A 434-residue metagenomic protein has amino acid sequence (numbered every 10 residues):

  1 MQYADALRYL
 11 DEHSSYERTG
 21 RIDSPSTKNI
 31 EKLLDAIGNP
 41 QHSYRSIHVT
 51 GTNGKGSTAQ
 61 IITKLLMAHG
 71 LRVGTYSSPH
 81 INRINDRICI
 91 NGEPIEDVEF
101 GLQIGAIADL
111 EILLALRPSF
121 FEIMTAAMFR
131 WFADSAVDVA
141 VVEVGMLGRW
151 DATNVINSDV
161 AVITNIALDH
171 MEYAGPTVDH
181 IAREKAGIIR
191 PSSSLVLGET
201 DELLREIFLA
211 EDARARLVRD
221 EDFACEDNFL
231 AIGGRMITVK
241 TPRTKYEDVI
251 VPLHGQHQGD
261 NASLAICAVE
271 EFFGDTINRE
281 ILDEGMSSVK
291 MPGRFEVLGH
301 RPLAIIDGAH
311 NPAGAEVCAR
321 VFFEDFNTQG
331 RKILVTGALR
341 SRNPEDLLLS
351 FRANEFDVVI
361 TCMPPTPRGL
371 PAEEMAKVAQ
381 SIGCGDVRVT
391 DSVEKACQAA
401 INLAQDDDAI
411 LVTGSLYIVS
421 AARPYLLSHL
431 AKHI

Functional and structural regions predicted by a protein language model:
M1-G20: Charged, amphipathic alpha-helical linker segments immediately N-terminal to NTP-binding catalytic cores
G20-T27, K32-H42, A68-I156, E172-A174 (+2 more regions): ATP-dependent carboxylate-amine ligase catalytic core
S43, V139-V144, D151-V162, A167-H170 (+2 more regions): Nucleotide phosphate-binding/pyrophosphate-handling subdomain across enzymes that bind or process nucleotide phosphates
V49, S57-G74: A conserved segment at the C-terminal end of the G1
L116, I123, S135-E143, S158-D248 (+1 more regions): Acidic, Mg2+-coordinating active-site environments of NTP-dependent enzymes
V196-E199, A210-A231, V251-Q256, I281-S288 (+5 more regions): Beta-strand->loop->alpha-helix junctions that form or flank phosphate-binding loops in nucleotide-handling enzymes
D201-R214, I232-G233, L303-A304, P312 (+1 more regions): C-terminal helical cap/extension that packs against the catalytic core of soluble nucleotide-cofactor enzymes
S415: Active-site-proximal loop/hinge segments that shape catalytic or ion-binding/gating pockets
